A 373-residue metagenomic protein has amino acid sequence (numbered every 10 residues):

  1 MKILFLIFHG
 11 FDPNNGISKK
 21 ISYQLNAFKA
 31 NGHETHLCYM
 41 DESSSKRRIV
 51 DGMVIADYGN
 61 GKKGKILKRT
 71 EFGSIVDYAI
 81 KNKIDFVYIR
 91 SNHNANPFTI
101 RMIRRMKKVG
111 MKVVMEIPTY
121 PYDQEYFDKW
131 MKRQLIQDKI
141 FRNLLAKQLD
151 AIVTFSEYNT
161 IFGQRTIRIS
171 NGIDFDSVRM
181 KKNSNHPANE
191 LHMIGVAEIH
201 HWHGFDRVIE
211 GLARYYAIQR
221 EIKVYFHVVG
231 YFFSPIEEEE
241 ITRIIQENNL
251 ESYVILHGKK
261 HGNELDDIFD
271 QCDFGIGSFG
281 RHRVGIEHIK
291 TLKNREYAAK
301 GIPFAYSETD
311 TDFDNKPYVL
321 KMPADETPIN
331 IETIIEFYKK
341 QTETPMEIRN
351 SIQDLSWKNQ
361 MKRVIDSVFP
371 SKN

Functional and structural regions predicted by a protein language model:
M1-S43, N82: N-terminal subdomain of nucleotide-sugar transferases
L4, N185-H203, I209-L212, F226-H227: Conserved donor-binding/catalytic core segment of Leloir-type glycosyltransferases
N15, N94, H203, N263-I268 (+2 more regions): Nucleotide-sugar-dependent
G16, D325-I329, E336-S371: A charged, aromatic-enriched C-terminal amphipathic alpha-helix characteristic of glycosyltransferases across folds
N26, G73, P97, R101-V109 (+2 more regions): Membrane-proximal helix-turn-helix segments that form the acceptor-binding/catalytic region of lipid-linked
K139-K181: Donor nucleotide-sugar binding/catalytic pocket of nucleotide-sugar-dependent glycosyltransferases
Y225-E240, G258: Glycosyltransferase donor-sugar binding loop
E238-D267: Nucleotide-activated donor-binding/catalytic signature segment of Leloir-type glycosyltransferases, i.e., the conserved
